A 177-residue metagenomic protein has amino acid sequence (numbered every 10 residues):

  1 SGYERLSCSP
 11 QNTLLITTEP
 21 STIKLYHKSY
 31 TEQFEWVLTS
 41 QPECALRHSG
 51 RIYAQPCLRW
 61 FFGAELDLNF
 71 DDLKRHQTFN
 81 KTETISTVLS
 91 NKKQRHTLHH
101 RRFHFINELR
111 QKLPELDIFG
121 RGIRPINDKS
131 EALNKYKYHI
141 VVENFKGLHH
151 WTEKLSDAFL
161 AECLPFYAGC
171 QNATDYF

Functional and structural regions predicted by a protein language model:
S1-F177: Nucleotide-sugar donor-binding catalytic core of glycosyltransferases
